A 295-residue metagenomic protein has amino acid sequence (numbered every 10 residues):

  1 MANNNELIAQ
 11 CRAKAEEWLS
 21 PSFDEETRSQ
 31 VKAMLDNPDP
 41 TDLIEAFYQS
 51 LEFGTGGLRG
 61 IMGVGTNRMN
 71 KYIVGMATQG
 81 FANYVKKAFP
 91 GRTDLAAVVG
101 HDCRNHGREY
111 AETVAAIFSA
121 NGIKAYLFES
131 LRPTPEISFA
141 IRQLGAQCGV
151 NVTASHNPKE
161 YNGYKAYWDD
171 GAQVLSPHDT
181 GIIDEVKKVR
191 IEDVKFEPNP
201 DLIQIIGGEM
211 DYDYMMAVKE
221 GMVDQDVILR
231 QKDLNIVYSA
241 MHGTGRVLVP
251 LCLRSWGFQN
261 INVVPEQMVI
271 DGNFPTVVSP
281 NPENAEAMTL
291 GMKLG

Functional and structural regions predicted by a protein language model:
E6-V114, I203-I236, T244: An N-terminal, well-structured beta->alpha segment
W18-S22, D42-A46, S50-L51, N162-T289: Gly/Ser/Thr-enriched, mixed-charge loops and adjacent short helices that form phosphate/oxyanion-binding elements
E45, F89-T93, S119, I141-L144 (+4 more regions): Solvent-exposed alpha-helices and their adjacent loops that cap or buttress functional pockets in soluble metabolic
L58-G60, G65-N67, R104, R132-P133 (+5 more regions): Short, glycine-/Ser/Thr-/acidic-enriched flexible segments
K86, A115, S119, R254: Gly/Ala-rich phosphate-binding loop of Rossmann-like dinucleotide-binding domains, activating on the conserved
V98-Y161, Q259-G295: N-terminal small/polar loop signature for handling phosphorylated ligands or for N-terminal nucleophile
